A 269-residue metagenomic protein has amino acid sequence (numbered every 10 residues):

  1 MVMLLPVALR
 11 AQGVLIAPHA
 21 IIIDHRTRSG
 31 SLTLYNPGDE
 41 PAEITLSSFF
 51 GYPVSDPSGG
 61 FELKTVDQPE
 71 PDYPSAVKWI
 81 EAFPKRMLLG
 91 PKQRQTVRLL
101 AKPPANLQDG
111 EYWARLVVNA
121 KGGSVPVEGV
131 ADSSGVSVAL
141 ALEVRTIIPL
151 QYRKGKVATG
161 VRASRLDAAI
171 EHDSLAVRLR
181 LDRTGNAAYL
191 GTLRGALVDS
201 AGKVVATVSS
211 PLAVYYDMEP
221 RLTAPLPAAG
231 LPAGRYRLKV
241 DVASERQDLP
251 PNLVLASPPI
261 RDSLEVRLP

Functional and structural regions predicted by a protein language model:
P6-A8: N-terminal signal peptide c-region/cleavage motif recognized by signal peptidases
A11-A42, S47-F49, R86, V161-H172: Beta-sheet-dominated interaction scaffolds and their linkers
Q12-L15, P41-L99, A201: Surface-exposed binding patches on compact interaction domains or structured appendages
H25-S31, Q95-T96, Q108-R115, D173-V177: Short, solvent-exposed loop/turn segments enriched in Ser/Thr/Gly
L34-E40, A101, L181-G185: Asparagine-centered strand-capping/turn motif at beta-strand->loop junctions
E40-S48, S55-G59, G110-E111, V161-R162 (+1 more regions): Short, hydrophobic/aromatic beta-strand segments
F49-Y52, K102-Q151, G230-P269: Terminal connector regions
M87-R94, P211-P220: Short proline/glycine- and polar residue-rich coil/turn motifs
